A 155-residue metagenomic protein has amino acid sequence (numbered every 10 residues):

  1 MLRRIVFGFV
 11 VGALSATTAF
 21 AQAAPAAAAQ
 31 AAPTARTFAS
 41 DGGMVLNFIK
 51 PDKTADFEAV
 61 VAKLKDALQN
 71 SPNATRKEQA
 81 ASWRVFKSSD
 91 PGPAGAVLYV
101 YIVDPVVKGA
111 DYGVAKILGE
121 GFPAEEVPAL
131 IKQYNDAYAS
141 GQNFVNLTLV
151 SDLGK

Functional and structural regions predicted by a protein language model:
R4-T17: Bacterial N-terminal signal peptides
P25-S40, Q69-Y99: Short, glycine- and small/hydrophobic-rich beta-strand elements in well-ordered beta-sheets
F38, K50-T54, E58, A94: Solvent-exposed, acidic/flexible segments
D41-I49, A81-G119: Short, well-ordered beta-strand segments in beta-rich or mixed alpha/beta enzyme and ligand-binding folds
K53-E78: Short amphipathic alpha-helical segments
A59-K63, G113-F122: Short amphipathic alpha-helices in soluble, non-transmembrane regions that often serve as interface/regulatory elements
G119-K155: C-terminal partner/receptor-binding element of secreted or periplasmic proteins
